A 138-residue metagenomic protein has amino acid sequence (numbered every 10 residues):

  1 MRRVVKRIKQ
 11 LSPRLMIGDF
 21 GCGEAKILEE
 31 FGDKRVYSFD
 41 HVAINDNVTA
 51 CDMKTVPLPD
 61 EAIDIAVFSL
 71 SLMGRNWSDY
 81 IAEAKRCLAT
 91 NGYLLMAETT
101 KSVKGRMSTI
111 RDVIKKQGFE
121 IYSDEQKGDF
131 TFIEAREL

Functional and structural regions predicted by a protein language model:
M1-R14: Conserved alpha-helix/loop element of class I SAM-dependent methyltransferases that forms part of the SAM/SAH-binding
S12-G23: Conserved class I S-adenosyl-L-methionine
E24-K34: Conserved SAM-binding loop of SAM-dependent methyltransferases across substrates and taxa, primarily the Class I
C51-A66: A short acidic, Gly/Pro-enriched loop at the edge of an enzyme's catalytic core that lines a small-molecule cofactor
D64-S78: A short SAM/SAH-binding and catalytic strip from SAM-dependent methyltransferases
S78-Y93: A short glycine-rich, Lys/Arg-flanked "PGG" loop and its adjoining helix->strand segment in the class I
L95-K116: Conserved class I S-adenosyl-L-methionine
Q117-L138: Core SAM-dependent methyltransferase catalytic element
